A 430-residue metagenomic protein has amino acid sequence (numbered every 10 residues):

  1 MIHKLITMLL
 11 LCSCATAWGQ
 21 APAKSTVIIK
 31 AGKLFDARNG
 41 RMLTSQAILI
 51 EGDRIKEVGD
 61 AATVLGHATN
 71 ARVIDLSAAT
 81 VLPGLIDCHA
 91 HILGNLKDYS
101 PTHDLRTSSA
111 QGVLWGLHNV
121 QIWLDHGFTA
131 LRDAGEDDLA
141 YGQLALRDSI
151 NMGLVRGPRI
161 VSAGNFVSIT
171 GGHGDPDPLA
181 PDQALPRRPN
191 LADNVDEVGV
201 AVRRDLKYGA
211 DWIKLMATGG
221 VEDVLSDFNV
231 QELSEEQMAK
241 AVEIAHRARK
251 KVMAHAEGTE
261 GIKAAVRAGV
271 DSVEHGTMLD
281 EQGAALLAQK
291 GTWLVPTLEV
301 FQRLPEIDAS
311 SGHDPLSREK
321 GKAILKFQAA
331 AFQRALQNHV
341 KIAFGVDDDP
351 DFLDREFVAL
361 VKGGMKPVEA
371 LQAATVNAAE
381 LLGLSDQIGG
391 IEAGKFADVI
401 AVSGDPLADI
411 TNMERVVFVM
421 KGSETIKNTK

Functional and structural regions predicted by a protein language model:
L10-G19: Hydrophobic h-region of N-terminal signal peptides that target proteins for export in Gram-negative bacteria
A21-S25, L34, N39-L82, I150: Histidine-rich, glycine-flanked metal-binding segment
A79-L154, T170, E236, E260 (+1 more regions): Metal-associated gating/positioning segment near the N- to mid-region
L93-G112, T170-P186, V221-E235, K290-L325: Active-site gating loops and adjacent loop-to-helix segments of metal-dependent hydrolytic enzymes
L96-K97, Q143, G172, D223-L225 (+6 more regions): Histidine/acidic-residue-rich catalytic or RNA/ligand-binding cores of hydrolases and nuclease-related proteins
D104, R247-K251, P315-P406: His/Asp/Glu-enriched, well-ordered alpha-helical/loop segment that forms or immediately abuts the divalent-metal
G116-Y141, R156-F166, A210-D223, K251 (+2 more regions): Divalent metal-dependent hydrolysis catalytic cores, especially in the metallo-beta-lactamase
A145, D196-L294, K322-I342, D386: Histidine/acidic residue-rich metal-binding segments in metalloenzymes
